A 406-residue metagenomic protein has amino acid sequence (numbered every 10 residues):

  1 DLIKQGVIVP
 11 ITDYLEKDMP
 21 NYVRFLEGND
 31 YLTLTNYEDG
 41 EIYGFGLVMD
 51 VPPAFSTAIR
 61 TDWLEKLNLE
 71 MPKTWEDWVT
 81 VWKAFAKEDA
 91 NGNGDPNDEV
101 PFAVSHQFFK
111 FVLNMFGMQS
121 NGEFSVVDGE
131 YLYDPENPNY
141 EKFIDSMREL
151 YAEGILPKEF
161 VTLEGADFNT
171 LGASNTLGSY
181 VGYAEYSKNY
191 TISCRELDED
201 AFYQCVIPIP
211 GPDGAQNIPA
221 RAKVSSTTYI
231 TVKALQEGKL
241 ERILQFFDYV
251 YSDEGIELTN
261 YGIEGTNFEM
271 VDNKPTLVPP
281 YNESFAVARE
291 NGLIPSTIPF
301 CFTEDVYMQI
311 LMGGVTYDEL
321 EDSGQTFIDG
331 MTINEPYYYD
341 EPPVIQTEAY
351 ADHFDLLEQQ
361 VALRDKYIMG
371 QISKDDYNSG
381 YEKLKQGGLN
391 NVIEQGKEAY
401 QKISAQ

Functional and structural regions predicted by a protein language model:
D1-D30, Y37, D62-K73, K87 (+4 more regions): Extracytoplasmic "Venus flytrap"/periplasmic binding protein-like
V9-E27, T33, E70, N121-P138 (+4 more regions): Short, solvent-exposed loop/beta-turn-alpha elements that line the ligand-binding surface or hinge of extracytoplasmic
P10, P20-I59, D145-M147, Q204-V206 (+1 more regions): A structural signal for short loop-to-beta-strand junctions that line the ligand-binding cleft of periplasmic/secreted
T12, Y37-F108, S125-L171, V181-Y183 (+5 more regions): Helix-loop-helix "hinge/cap" segment bordering the ligand-binding cleft or interdomain interface
A84-K87, N91, D98-F102, F108-V127 (+2 more regions): Active-site substrate-binding loop specific to GH73 endo-beta-N-acetylglucosaminidase modules in bacterial autolysins
N175-Y229, Q236, E241-A288: Structured mid-domain segments that build the active-site/substrate or prosthetic-cofactor binding neighborhood
Y249-K366, Q371: Conserved small-residue motifs centered on glycine
K366-Q406: Histidine-centered catalytic/metal-binding microenvironments
